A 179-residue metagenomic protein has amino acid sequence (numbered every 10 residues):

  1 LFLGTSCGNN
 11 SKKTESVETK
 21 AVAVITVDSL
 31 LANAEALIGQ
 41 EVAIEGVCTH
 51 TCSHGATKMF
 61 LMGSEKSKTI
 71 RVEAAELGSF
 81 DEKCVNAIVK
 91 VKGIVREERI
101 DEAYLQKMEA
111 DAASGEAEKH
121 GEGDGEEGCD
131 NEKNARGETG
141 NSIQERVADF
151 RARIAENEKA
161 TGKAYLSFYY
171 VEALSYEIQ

Functional and structural regions predicted by a protein language model:
L1-S6: Sec-dependent bacterial lipoprotein signal peptides
C7-Q179: OB-fold and OB-like single-stranded nucleic-acid-recognition modules and their adjacent interaction interfaces
